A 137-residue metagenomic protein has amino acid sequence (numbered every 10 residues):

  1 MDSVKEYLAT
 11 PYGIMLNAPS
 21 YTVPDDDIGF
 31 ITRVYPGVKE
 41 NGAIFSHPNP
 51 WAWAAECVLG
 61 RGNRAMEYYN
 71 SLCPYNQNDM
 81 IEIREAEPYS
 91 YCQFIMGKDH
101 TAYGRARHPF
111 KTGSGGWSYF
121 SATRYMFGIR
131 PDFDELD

Functional and structural regions predicted by a protein language model:
M1: His/Glu-based metal-binding/catalytic segments typifying zinc-dependent metallopeptidases
E6-T10, Y21-D25, V34-N41, W51-D137: Non-catalytic C-terminal accessory modules of carbohydrate-active enzymes
P11-M15, I44-N49: Generic helix N-cap/helix-start motif at coil->alpha-helix transitions
